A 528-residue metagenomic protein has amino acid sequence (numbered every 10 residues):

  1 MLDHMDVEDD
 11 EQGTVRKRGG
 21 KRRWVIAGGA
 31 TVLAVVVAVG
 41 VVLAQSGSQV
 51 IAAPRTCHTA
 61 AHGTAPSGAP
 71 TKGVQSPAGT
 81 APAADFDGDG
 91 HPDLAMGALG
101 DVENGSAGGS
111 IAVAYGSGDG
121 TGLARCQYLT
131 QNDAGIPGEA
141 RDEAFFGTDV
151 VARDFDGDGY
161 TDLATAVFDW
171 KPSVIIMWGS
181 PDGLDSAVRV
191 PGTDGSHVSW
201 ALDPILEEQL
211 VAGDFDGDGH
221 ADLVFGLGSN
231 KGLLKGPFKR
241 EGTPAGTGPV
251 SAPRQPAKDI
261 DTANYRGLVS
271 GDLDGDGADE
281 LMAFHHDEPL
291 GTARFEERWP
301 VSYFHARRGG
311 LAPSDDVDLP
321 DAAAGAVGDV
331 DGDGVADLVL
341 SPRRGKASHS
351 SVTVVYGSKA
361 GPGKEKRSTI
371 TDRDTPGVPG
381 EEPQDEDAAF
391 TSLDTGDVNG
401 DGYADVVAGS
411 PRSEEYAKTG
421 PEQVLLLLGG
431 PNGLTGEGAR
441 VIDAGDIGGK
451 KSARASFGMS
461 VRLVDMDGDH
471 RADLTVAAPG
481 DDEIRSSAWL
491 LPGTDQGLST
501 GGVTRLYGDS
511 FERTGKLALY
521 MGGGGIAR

Functional and structural regions predicted by a protein language model:
L2-G13, R23-P82, Y115-F145, W178-I205 (+5 more regions): Blade-edge motifs of beta-propeller repeat domains
S76-H91, G97, G147-Y160, W200-A201 (+6 more regions): Beta-propeller blade termini
G88-A98, G157-F168, G217-G226, G275-F284 (+3 more regions): Acidic/hydrophobic-patterned starts of short beta strands in beta-sheet-rich repeat architectures
L94-M96, I111-A114, L129, F146 (+13 more regions): Hydrophobic strand positions within the blades of repeat-based beta-sheet folds
G100-N104, D169-P172, N230, H286-T292 (+3 more regions): Short glycine/acidic-enriched loop and turn motifs that connect beta-strands
S106-S110, L123, D162, W170-V174 (+8 more regions): A detector of repeated loop/turn-to-beta-strand junctions in beta-rich toroidal repeat architectures
E143-L227, L233: A generic tandem-repeat structural signature
K258-G396, G402-G420: Beta-propeller domains
